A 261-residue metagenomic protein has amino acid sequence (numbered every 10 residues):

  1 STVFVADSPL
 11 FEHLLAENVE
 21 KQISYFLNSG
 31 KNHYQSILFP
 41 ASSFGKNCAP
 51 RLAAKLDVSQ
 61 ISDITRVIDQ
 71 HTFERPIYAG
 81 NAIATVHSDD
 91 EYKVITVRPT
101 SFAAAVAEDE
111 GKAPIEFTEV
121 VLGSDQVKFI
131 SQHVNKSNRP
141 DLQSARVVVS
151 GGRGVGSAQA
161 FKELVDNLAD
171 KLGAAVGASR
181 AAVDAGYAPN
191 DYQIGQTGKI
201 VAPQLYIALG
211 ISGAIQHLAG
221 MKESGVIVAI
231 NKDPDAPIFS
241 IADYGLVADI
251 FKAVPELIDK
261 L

Functional and structural regions predicted by a protein language model:
S1-L261: N-terminal glycine-rich FAD/FM-binding segment characteristic of electron-transfer flavoproteins
